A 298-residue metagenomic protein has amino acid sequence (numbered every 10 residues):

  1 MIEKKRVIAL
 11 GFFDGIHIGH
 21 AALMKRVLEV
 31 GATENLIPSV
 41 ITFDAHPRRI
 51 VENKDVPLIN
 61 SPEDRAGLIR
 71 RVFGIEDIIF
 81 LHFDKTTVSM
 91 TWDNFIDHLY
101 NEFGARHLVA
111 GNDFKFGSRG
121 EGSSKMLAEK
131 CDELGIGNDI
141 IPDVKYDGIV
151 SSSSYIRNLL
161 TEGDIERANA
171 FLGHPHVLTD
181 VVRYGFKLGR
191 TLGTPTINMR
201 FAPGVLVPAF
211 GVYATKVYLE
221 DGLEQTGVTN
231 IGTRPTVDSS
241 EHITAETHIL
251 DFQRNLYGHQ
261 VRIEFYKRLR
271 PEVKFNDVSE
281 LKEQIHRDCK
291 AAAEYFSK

Functional and structural regions predicted by a protein language model:
M1, K85-S89, K145-I149: A short acidic, often aromatic-flanked loop/helix-cap motif at beta-alpha or helix-coil junctions that lines enzyme
I2-S61: N-terminal catalytic cores of NTP/NDP-binding nucleotidyl/phosphoryl-transfer enzymes
H17, I69, L108, A168 (+2 more regions): Residue-level signal for inorganic ion chemistry
P47-L134: N-terminal Rossmann-like or analogous alpha/beta NTP/dinucleotide-binding catalytic cores that position adenine
C131-T233: Glycine-rich, Lys/Arg-enriched anion-binding loops that position phosphate/diphosphate groups for phosphoryl
G185-K298: Phosphate/ribose-recognition catalytic cores of enzymes acting on nucleotide-derived substrates
